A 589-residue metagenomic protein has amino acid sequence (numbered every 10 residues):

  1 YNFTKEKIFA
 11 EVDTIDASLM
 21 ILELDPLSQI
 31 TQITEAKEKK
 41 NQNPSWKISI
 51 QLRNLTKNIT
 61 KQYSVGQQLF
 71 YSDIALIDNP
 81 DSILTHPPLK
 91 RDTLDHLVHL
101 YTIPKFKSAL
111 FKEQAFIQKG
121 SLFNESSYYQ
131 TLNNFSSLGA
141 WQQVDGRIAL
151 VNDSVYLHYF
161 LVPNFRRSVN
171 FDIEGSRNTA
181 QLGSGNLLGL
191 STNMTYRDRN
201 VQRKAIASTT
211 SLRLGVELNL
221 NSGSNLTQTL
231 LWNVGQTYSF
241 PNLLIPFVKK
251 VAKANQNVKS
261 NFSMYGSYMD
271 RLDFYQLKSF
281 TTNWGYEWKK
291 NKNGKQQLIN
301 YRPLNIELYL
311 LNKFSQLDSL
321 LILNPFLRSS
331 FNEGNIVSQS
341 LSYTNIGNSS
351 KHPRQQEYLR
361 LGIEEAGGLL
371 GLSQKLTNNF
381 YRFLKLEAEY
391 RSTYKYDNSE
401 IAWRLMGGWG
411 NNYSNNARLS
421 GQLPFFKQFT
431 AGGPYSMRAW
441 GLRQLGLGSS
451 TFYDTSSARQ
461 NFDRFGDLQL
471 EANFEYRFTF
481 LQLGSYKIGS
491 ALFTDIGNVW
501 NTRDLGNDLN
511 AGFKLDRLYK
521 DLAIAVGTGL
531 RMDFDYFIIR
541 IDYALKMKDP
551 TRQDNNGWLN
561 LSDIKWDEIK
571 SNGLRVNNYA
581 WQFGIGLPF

Functional and structural regions predicted by a protein language model:
Y1-R177, L212-L214, L218, L386 (+1 more regions): Periplasmic polypeptide-binding modules associated with outer-membrane biogenesis and secretion
P44-W46, V155, F165-V169, N186 (+11 more regions): Outer-envelope beta-barrel architecture signal
F70, L76, L84, H96 (+6 more regions): C-terminal outer-membrane beta-barrel translocator/porin domains of Gram-negative envelope proteins and their
V155-L157, I173, L188-M194, L230-Q236 (+7 more regions): Hydrophobic, lipid-facing positions within transmembrane beta-strands of outer-membrane proteins
N170-R177, G183-I245, N261-G266: Predominantly transmembrane beta-strands of Gram-negative outer membrane beta-barrel pores used for transport
D198-N200, F240, G266-Y268, Y286-W288 (+6 more regions): Residue-level signature of outer-membrane beta-barrel architecture
L226-L320: Transmembrane beta-barrel wall of Gram-negative outer-membrane proteins
M532-F534, G573-F589: Outer-membrane beta-barrel "beta-signal"
